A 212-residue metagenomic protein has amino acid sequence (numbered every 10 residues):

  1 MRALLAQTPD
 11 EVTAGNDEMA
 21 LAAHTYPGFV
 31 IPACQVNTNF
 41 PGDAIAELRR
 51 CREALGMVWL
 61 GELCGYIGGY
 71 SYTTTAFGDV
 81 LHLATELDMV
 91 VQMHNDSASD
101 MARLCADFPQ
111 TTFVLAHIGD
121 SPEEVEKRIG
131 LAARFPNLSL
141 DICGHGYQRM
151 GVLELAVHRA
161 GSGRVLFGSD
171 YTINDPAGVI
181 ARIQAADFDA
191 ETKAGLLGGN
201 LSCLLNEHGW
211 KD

Functional and structural regions predicted by a protein language model:
M1-L4, T111, F135-P136, L197: Active-site gating loops and adjacent loop-to-helix segments of metal-dependent hydrolytic enzymes
R2-Q7, N37-N39, G65-I67, A98 (+3 more regions): Short, solvent-exposed loop/turn segments at secondary-structure junctions
A6-V90, R134, Y147: Active-site gating/metal-coordination segments in enzymes
E18-L21, A46-R50, D79, K127 (+3 more regions): Alpha-helical elements of Rossmann-like donor-binding domains used by nucleotide-donor carbohydrate transfer enzymes
M19, C51, L60, A84 (+6 more regions): Conserved, mostly hydrophobic/aromatic
A22-T25, L131-A132, R159, D187: Short, conserved catalytic or adaptor-binding loops enriched in Gly and charged residues
V58-W59, G69-L166: Catalytic pocket-lining loop regions of alpha/beta-barrel enzymes, especially the amidohydrolase/enolase/GH5 lineages
S162-R164, I173-D212: Mid-to-C-terminal alpha-helical segments outside catalytic/metal-binding sites
